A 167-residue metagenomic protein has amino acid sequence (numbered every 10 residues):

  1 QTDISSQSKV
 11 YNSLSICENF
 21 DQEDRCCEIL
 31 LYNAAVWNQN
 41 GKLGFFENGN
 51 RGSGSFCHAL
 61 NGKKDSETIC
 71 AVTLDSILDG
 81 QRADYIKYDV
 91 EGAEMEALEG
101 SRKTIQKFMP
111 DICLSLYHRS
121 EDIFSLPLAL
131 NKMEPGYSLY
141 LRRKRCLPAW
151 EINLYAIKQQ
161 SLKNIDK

Functional and structural regions predicted by a protein language model:
Q1-K167: Phosphate/nucleotide-binding beta-alpha loop and adjacent structural elements of enzyme active sites
